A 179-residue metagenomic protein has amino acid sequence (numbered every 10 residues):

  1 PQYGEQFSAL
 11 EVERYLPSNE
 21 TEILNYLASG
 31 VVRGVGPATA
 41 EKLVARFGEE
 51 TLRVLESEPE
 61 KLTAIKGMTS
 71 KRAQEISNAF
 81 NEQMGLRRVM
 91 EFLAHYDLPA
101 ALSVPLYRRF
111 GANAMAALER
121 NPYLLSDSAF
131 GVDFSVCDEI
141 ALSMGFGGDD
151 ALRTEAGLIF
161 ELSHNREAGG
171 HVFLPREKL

Functional and structural regions predicted by a protein language model:
P1-K178: Accessory, non-ATPase domains that flank or precede helicase/AAA+ motor cores in DNA-metabolism machines
